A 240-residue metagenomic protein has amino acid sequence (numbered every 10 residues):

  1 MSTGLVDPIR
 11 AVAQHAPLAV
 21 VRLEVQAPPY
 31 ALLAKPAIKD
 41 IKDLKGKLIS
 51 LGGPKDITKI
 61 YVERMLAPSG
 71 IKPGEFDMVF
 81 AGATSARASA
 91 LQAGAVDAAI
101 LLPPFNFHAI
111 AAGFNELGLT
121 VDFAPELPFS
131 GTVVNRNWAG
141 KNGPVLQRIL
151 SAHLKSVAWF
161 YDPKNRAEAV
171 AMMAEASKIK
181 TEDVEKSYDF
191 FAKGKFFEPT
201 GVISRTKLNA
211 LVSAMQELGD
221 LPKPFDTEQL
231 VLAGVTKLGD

Functional and structural regions predicted by a protein language model:
M1-G74, M78-A90, D97-P103, E116-T120 (+1 more regions): Short, glycine-/small- and polar/acidic-enriched structural segments that line small-molecule recognition paths
D7, S85-A176: Pocket-lining segment of extracytoplasmic ligand-binding domains
R10, M65, H108, M172-M173 (+1 more regions): Residues within well-ordered alpha helices
Q14, S69, A112, S177 (+1 more regions): Residues at alpha-helix termini
V20-V21, G118, A169-V170, T200 (+1 more regions): Short, hydrophobic secondary-structure boundary micro-motifs
G46, A111, L232: Phosphate-coordinating loops and pocket residues in cytosolic domains that bind phosphorylated ligands
G140-L221: Secondary-structure end/capping motifs
N209-D240: Conserved C-terminal helix/tail region of periplasmic/extracytoplasmic solute-binding proteins
